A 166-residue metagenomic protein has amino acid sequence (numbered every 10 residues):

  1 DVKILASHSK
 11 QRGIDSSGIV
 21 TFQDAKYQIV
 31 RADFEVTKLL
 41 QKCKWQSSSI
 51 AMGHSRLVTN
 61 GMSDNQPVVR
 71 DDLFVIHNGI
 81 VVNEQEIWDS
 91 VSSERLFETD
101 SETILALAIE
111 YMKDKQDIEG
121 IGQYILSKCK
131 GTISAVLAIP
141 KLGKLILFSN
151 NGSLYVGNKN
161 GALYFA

Functional and structural regions predicted by a protein language model:
D1-A166: Conserved short alpha-helical segments that host acidic/polar catalytic motifs at enzyme active sites
